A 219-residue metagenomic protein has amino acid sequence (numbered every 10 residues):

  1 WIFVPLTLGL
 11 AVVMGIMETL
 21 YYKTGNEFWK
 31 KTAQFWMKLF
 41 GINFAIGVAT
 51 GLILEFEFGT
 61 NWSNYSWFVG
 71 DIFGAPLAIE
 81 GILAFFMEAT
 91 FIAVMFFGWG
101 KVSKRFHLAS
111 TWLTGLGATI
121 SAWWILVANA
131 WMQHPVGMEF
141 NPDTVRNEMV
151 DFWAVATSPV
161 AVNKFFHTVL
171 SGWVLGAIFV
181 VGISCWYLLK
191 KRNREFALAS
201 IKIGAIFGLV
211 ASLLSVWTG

Functional and structural regions predicted by a protein language model:
W1-G219: Polytopic transmembrane helical bundles with strong interfacial aromatic enrichment
